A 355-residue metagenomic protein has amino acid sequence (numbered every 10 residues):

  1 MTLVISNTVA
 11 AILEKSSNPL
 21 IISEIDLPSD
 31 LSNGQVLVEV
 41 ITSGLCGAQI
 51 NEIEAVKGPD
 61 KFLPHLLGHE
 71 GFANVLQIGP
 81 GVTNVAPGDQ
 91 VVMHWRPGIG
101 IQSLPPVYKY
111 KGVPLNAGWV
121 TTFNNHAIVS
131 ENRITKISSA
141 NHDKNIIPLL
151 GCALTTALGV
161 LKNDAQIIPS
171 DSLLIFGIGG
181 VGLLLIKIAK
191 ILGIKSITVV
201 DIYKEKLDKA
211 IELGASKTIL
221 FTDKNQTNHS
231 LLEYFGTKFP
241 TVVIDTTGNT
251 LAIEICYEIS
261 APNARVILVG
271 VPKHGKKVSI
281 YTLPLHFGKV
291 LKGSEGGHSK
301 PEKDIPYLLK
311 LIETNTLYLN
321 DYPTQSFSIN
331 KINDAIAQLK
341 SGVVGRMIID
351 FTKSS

Functional and structural regions predicted by a protein language model:
M1-S6, E254-E258, E302-S355: C-terminal hydrophobic helical "lid"/dimerization subdomain of Rossmann-like NAD(P)H-dependent oxidoreductases
P28-S43, V56-G100, S138-A140: Glycine-rich beta-strand-centered segment in the early N-terminal region that forms part of a ligand/cofactor-binding
C46, H94-R133, K144: Cysteine-cluster motifs in flexible loop/terminal segments that predominantly coordinate metals
S139-D223: Mid-domain Rossmann-like dinucleotide-binding core that forms the NAD(H)/NADP(H) cofactor-binding site
I194, T250-T316, F351-S355: Glycine-rich phosphate-binding loop and adjacent beta-alpha segment of Rossmann(oid) nucleotide-cofactor-binding
K224-T237: Short amphipathic alpha-helix with an adjacent loop that forms part of the alpha/beta core around
